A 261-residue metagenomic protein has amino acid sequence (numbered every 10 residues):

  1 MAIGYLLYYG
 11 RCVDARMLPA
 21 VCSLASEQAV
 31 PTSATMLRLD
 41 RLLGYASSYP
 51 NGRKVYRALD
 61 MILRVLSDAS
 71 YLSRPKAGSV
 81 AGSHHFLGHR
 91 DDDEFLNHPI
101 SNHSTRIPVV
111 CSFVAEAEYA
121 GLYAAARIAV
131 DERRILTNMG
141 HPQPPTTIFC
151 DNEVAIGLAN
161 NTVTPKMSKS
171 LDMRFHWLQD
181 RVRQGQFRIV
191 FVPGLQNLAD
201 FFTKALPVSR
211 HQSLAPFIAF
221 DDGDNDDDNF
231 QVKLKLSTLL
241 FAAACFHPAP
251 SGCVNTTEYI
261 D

Functional and structural regions predicted by a protein language model:
M1-P50, P193: C-terminal reverse transcriptase regions that engage the nucleic-acid substrate
G4, D14, A20, G82-H85 (+1 more regions): Short, conserved catalytic/metal-binding micro-motifs enriched in Asp/Glu and His
Y5, M61-P75: Two-metal-ion RNase H-like nuclease active-site motif
Y9-A20, D92-N97, I128-I148: Active-site palm subdomain of RNA-directed nucleic acid polymerases
E27, P108-D261: RNase H-like nuclease module associated with reverse transcription
N51-L59, T137-H141: A short acidic-Thr-Gly-centered motif at the start of a beta-strand
K76-A81: Short, flexible loop/turn motifs enriched in small residues
L87-A120: A short, polar/acidic, helix/strand-boundary loop motif
